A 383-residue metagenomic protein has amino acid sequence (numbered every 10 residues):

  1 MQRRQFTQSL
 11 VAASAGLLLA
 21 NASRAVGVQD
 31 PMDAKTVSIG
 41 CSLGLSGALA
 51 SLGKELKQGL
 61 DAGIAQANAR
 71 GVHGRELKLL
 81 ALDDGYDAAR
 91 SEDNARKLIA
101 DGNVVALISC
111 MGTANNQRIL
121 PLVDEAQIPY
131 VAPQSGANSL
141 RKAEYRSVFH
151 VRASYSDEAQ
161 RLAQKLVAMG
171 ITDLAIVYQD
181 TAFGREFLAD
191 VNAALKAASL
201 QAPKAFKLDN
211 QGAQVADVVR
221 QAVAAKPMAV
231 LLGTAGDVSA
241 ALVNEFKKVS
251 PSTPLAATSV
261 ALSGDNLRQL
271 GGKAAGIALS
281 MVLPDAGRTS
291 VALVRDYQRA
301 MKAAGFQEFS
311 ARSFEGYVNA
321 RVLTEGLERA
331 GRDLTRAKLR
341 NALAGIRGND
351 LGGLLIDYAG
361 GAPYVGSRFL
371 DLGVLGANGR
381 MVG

Functional and structural regions predicted by a protein language model:
Q5-A25: N-terminal export signals
V26-I39, H73-E76, V167-T172: Immediate post-signal peptide segment of exported/extracytoplasmic ligand-binding proteins
V26-V28, S51-Q58, R70-S139, L208-V215 (+1 more regions): Beta-alpha junction/loop-to-helix N-cap segments that form part of ligand/metal-binding clefts
P31-D33, V37-G59, G63, L82-A89 (+4 more regions): Extracytoplasmic "Venus flytrap"
D93, A137-S139, R146-S250, D285-R299: Extracellular/periplasmic Venus flytrap/periplasmic-binding protein
N103-M111, V131-P133, A175-V177, K226-G236 (+3 more regions): Periplasmic-binding protein-like
V243-G316, V382: Extracellular/periplasmic periplasmic-binding protein-like sensory domains
A303-S313, T324-M381: Segments of small-molecule ligand-sensing domains
